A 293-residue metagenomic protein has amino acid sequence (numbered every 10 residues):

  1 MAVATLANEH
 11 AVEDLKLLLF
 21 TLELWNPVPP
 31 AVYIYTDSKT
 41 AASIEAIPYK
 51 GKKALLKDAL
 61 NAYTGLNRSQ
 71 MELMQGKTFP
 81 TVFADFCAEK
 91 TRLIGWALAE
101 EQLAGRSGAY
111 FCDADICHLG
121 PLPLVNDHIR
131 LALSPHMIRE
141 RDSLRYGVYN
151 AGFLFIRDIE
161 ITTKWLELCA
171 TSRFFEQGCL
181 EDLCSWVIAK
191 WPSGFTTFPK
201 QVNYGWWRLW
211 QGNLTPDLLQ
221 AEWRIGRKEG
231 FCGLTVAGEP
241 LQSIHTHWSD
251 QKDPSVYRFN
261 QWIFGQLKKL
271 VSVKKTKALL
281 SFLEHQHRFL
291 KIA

Functional and structural regions predicted by a protein language model:
M1-G76, E100-A104, K275, L283-A293: N-terminal anchoring/stem segment of glycosyltransferases
V3, L22, I94, D115 (+4 more regions): A residue-level signal for conserved active-site and pocket-lining positions in enzyme catalytic cores
H10-A11, K39-A41, N61, I116-H118 (+5 more regions): Short, solvent-exposed loop/turn segments at secondary-structure junctions
E13-K16, A88-R92, F174-D182: A structural signal for well-ordered alpha-helical segments within the folded catalytic domains of diverse enzymes
L15-K16, F20, N61-S69, E140-Y149 (+2 more regions): Short, charged, surface-exposed secondary-structure boundary motifs
E72-K90: Short, structured active-site "lid" loops
D85-S143, V148, F155-I159: GT-A fold catalytic core of metal-dependent nucleotide-sugar glycosyltransferases, centered on the diacidic
I159-G265, K274-K277, R288-L290: Catalytic core and acceptor-binding pocket of nucleotide-sugar-dependent glycosyltransferases
